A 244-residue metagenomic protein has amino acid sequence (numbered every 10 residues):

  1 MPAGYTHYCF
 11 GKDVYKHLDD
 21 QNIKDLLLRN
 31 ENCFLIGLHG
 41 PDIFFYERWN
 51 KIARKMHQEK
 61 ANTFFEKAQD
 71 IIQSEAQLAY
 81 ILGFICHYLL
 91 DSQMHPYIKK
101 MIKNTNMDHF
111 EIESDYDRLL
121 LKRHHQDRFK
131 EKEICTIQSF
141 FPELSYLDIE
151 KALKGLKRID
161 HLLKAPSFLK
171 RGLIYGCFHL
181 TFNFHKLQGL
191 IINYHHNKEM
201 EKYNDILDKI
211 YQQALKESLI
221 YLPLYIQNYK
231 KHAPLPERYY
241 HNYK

Functional and structural regions predicted by a protein language model:
M1-I81, I85, L89-K244: N-terminal leader/auxiliary helical segments
